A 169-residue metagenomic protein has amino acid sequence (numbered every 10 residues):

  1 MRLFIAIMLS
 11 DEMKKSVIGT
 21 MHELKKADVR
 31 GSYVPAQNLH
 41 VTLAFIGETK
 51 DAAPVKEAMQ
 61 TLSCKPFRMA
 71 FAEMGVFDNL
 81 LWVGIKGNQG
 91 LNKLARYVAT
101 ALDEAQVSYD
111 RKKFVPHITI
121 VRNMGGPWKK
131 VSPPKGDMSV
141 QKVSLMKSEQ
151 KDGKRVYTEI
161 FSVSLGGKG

Functional and structural regions predicted by a protein language model:
M1-G169: Histidine-dependent nucleotide/RNA phosphoesterase domain, centered on the 2H-phosphoesterase fold with its duplicated
